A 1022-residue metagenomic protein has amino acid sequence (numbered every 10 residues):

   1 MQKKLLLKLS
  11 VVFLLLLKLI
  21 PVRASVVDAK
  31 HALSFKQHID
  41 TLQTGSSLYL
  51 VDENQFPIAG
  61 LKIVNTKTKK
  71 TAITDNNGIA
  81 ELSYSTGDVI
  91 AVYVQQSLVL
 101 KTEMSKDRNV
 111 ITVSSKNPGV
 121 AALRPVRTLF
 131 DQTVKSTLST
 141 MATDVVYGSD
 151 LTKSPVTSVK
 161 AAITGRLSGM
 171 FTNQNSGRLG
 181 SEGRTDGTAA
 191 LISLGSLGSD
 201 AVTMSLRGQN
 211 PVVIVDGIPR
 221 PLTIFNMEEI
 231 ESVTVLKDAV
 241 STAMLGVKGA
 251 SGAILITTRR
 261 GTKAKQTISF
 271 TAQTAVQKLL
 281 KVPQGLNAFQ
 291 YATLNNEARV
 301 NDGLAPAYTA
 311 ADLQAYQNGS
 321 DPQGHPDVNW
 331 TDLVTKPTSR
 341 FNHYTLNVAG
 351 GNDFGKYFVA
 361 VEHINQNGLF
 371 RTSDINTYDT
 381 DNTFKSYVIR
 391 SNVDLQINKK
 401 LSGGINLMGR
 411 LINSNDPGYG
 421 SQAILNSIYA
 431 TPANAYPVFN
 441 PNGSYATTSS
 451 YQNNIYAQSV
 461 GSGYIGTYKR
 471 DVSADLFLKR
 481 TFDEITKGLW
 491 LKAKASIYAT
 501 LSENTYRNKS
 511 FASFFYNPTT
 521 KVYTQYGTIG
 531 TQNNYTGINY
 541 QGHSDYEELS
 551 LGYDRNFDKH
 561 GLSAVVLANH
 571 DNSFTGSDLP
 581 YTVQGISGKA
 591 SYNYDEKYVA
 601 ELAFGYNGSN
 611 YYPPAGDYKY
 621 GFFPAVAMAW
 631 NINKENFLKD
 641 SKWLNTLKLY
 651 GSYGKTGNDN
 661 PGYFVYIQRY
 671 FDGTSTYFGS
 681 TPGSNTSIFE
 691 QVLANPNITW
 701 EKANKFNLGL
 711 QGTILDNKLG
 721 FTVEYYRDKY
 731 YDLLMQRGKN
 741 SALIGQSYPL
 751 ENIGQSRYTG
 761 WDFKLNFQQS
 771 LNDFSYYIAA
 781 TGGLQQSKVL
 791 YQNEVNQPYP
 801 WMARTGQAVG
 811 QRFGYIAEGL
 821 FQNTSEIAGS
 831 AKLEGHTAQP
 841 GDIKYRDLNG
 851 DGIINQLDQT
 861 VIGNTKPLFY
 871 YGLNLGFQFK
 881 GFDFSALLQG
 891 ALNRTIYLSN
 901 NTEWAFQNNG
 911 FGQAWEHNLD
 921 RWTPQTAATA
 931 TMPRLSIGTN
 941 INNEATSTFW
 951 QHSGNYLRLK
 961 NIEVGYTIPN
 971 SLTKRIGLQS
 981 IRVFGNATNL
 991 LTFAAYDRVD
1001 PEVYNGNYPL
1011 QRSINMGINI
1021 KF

Functional and structural regions predicted by a protein language model:
M1-T44, T86, V99: Cleavable N-terminal targeting peptides that direct proteins into the secretory/outer-membrane pathway or into
A24-T41, V110, V120-R124, F130-V212 (+14 more regions): Membrane-proximal, glycine/serine-rich, low-complexity loop/turn segments characteristic of large bacterial
K36-H38, Q43-I58, P221: Structural motif
Q55-F56, E81-D88: Short Pro-Gly-centered beta-turn/loop motif in secreted/extracellular proteins
T68-I79: Short, acidic Ser/Thr/Gly-rich low-complexity loop/linker segments typical of extracellular and cell-surface proteins
V89-S105, K116-P118: A short, solvent-exposed loop/turn motif at the edges and junctions of modular extracellular/periplasmic domains
A307, P432-P441, A457, A838-P840 (+1 more regions): Extracytoplasmic gating/loop element in the C-terminal half of outer-membrane beta-barrel translocons and assembly
N392, Q396-L401, N406-L411, P417-S421 (+7 more regions): Extracellular/periplasmic, surface-exposed regions of secreted and cell-surface proteins
